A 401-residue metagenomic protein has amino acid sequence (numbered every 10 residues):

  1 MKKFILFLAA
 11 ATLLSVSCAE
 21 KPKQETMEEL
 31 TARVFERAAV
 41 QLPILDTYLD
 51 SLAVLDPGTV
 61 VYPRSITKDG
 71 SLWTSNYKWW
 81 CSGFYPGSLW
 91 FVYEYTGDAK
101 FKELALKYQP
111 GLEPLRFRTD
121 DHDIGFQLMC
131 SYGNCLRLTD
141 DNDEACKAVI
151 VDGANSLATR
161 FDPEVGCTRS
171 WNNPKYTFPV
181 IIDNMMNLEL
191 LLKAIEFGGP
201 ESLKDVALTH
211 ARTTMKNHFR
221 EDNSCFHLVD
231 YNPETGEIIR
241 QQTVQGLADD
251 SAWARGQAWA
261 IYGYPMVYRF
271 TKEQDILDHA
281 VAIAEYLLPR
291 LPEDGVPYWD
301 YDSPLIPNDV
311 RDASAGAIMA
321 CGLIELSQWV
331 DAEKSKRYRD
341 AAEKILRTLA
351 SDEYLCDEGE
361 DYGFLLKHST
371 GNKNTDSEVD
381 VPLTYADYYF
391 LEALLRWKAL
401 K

Functional and structural regions predicted by a protein language model:
M1-T26: Bacterial Sec-dependent N-terminal signal peptides
K21-K401: Glycan-recognition and catalytic cores of secretory/periplasmic carbohydrate-active enzymes
